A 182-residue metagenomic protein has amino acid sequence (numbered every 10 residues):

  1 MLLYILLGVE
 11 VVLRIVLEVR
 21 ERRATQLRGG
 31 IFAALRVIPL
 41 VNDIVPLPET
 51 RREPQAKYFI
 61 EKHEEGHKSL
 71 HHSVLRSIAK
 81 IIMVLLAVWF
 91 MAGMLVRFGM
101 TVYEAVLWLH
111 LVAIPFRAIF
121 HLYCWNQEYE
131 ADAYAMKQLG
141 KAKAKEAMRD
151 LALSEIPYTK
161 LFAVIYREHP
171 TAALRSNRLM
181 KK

Functional and structural regions predicted by a protein language model:
M1-E65, S69-L70, P157: Peri-catalytic and regulatory segments of divalent metal-dependent proteins
L2, V84-Y103: Juxtamembrane "helix exit" motif at the C-terminal ends of alpha-helical transmembrane segments in multi-pass membrane
L6-R14, V88, H110-H121: Alpha-helical transmembrane segments of multi-pass membrane proteins
I31-V37, M136-K182: Active-site-proximal gating segments in proteases and membrane effectors
E65-I81: Catalytic Zn2+-binding segment of zinc metalloproteases
R76-K80, F116-Y134, V164-L174: Active-site metal-coordination segments of metallo-dependent hydrolases
L95-A147: Metalloprotease/metallohydrolase-associated module, dominated by Zn2+-dependent proteases
